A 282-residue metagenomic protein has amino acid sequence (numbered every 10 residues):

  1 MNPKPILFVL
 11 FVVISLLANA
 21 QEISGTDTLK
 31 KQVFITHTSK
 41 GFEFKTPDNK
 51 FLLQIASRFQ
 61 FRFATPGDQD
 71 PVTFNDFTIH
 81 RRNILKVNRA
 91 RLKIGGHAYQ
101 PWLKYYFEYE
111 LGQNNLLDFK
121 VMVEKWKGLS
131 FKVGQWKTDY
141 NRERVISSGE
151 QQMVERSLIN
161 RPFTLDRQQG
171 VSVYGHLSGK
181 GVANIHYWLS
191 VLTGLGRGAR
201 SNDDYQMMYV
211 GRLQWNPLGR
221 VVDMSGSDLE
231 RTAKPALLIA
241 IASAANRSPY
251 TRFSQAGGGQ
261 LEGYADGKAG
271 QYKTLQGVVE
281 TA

Functional and structural regions predicted by a protein language model:
M1-G25: Bacterial Sec-dependent N-terminal signal peptides
N2-I6, F51, L237: Structural motif marking the loop-to-transmembrane transition
K4-F8, S39, L116, D166-Q168 (+1 more regions): Short beta-strand-initiation
V9-I14, I35, F51, G128: N-terminal hydrophobic or amphipathic segments with adjacent small-residue motifs that include Sec signal peptides
L10-F11, N19, S172, G277-V279: Short intrinsically disordered, low-complexity coil segments enriched in acidic
A18-E43: Sec-dependent signal peptide cleavage junction
G41-R197, N202-R220, T232, L238 (+1 more regions): Outer membrane beta-barrel
D204-Q206, Q214, V221-A282: Detector for outer-membrane/organellar transmembrane beta-barrel domains, recognizing the amphipathic beta-strand
